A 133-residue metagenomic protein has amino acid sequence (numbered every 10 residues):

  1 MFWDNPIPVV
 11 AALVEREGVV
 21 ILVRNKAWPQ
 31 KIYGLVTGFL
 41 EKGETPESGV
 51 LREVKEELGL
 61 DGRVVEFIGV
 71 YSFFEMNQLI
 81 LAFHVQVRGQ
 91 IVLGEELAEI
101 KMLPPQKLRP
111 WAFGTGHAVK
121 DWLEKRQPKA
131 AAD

Functional and structural regions predicted by a protein language model:
M1-I21, F39: Conserved N-terminal beta-strand and adjoining loop/helix that marks the start of the Nudix/MutT-like hydrolase domain
W28-Y33: A conserved beta-turn-beta hairpin within the catalytic core of GNAT-like acetyltransferases that forms part
L35-F67, F83: The catalytic Nudix box helix
L40, Y71, V87, L97 (+1 more regions): Hydrophobic pocket-lining residues within nucleotide cofactor-binding pockets
Y71-V92, P105, W122-L123: Active-site-adjacent beta-strand/loop module that shapes the phosphate/pyrophosphate-binding cleft
L93-E124: NUDIX/MutT-family hydrolases
E124-D133: Generic C-terminal helix-cap and adjacent flexible tail
